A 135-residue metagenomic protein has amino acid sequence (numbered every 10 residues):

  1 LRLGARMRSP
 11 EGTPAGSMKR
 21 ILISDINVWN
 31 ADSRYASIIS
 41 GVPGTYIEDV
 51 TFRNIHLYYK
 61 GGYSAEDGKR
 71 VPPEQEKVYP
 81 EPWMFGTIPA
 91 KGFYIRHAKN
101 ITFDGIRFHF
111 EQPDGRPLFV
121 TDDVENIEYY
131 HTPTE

Functional and structural regions predicted by a protein language model:
L1-E135: Extracellular/periplasmic carbohydrate-active domains that bind, remodel, or depolymerize complex polysaccharides
